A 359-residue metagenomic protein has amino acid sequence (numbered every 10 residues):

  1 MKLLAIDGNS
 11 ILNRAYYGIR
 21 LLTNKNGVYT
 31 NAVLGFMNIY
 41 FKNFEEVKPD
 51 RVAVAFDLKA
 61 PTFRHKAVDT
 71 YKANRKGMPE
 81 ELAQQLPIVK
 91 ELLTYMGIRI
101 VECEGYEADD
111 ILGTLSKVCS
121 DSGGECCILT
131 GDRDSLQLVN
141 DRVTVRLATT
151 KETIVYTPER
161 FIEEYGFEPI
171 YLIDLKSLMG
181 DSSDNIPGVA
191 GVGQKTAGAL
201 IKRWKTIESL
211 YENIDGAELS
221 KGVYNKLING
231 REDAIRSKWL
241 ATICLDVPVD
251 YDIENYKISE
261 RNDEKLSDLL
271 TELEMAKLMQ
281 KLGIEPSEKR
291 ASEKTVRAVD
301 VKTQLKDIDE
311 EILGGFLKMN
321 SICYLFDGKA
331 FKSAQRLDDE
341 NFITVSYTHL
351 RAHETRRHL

Functional and structural regions predicted by a protein language model:
M1-L129, R133-V155, E159, D233-R236 (+2 more regions): Noncatalytic, basic helical substrate-engagement surface that gates or grips nucleic-acid strands
D7, V54, L112, D132 (+6 more regions): A residue-level signal for conserved active-site and pocket-lining positions in enzyme catalytic cores
K48-A53, I98, D121, D141-T144 (+1 more regions): Non-catalytic nucleic-acid-binding/docking modules located in mid-to-C-terminal regions of nucleic-acid enzymes
V101-I111, E288-G314: Charged, flexible boundary elements
G314-A334: Gly/Thr-rich phosphate-binding beta-strand-loop-beta motif of the actin/hexokinase/Hsp70
A330-F331, L337-S346: Short, intrinsically disordered, charge-balanced linker/junction segments flanking boundaries in proteins
T348-T355: Conserved small/polar residues in nucleotide/adenosyl-binding loops
